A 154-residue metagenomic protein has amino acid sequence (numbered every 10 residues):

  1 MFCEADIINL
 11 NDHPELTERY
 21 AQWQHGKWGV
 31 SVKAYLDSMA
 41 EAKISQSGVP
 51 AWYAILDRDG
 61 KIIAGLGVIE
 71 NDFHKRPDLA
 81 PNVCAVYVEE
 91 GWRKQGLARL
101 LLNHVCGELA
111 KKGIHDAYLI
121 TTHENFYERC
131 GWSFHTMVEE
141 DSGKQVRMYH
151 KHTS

Functional and structural regions predicted by a protein language model:
M1-M39, K43, S47, W52-L56: Short amphipathic alpha-helix that is part of the acyltransferase structural core
P50, G143-Y149: Short hydrophobic/aromatic beta-strand or adjacent loop that forms the aromatic wall/cage of a ligand/substrate-binding
A54, K61-N71, N82, Y87: Conserved beta-strand in the GNAT
A54-L56, G67, M148-H152: Short, well-ordered beta-strand micro-motif
N71-V83, R93, D141: A conserved beta-turn-beta hairpin within the catalytic core of GNAT-like acetyltransferases that forms part
A85-V88, K94-G107: Conserved acetyl-CoA-binding loop-helix of GNAT-fold acetyltransferases
K111, H115, T121-Q145: Conserved active-site alpha-helix within GNAT-family acetyltransferase domains
